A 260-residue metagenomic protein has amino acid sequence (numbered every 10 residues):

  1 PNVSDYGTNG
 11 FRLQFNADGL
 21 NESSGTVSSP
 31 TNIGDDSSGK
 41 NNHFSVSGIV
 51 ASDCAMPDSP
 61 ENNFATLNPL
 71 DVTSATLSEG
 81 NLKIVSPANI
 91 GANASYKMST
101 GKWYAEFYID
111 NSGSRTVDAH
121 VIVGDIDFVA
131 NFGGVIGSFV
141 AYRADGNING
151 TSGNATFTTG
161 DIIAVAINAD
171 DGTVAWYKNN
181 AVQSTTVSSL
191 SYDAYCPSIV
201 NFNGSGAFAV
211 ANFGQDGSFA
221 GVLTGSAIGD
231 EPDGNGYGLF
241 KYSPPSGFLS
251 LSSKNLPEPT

Functional and structural regions predicted by a protein language model:
P1-T260: PRY/SPRY (B30.2) beta-sandwich protein-interaction domains and their adjacent Ser/Pro/Gly-rich low-complexity linkers
